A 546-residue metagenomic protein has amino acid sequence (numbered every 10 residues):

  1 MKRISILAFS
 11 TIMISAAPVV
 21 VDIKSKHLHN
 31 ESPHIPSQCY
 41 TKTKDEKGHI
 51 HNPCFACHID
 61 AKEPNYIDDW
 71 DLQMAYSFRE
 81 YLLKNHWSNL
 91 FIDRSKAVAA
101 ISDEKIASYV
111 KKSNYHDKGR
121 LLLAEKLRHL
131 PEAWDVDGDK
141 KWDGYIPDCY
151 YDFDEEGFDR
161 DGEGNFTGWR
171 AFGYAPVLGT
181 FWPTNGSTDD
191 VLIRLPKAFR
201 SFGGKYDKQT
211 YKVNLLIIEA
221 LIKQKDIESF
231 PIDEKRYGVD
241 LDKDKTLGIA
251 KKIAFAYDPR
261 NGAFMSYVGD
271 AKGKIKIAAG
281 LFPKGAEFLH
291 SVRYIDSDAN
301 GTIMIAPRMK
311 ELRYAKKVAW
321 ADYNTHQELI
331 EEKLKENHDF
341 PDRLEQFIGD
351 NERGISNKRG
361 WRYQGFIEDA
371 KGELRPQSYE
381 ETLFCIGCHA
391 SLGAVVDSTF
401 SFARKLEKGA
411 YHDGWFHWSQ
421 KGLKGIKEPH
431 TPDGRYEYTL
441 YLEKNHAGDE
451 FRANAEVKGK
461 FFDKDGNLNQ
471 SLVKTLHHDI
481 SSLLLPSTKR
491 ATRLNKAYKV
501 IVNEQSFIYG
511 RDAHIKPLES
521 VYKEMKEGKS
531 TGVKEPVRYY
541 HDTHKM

Functional and structural regions predicted by a protein language model:
K2-A8: Sec-dependent signal peptide recognition, specifically the positively charged N-region followed immediately by
A8-S15: Bacterial N-terminal signal peptides
A17-R128, E132-V136, M304-M546: Sequence context surrounding c-type heme c attachment/ligation sites in exported
H51-P53, I59-S297, H446-F451: Extracytoplasmic redox metalloprotein regions
V268, K274, D298-N300, F347 (+1 more regions): Residue-level detector of functional hotspots within protein domains
I295-P307: Short, Lys/Arg- and Gly-enriched loop/turn segments at beta-strand edges
